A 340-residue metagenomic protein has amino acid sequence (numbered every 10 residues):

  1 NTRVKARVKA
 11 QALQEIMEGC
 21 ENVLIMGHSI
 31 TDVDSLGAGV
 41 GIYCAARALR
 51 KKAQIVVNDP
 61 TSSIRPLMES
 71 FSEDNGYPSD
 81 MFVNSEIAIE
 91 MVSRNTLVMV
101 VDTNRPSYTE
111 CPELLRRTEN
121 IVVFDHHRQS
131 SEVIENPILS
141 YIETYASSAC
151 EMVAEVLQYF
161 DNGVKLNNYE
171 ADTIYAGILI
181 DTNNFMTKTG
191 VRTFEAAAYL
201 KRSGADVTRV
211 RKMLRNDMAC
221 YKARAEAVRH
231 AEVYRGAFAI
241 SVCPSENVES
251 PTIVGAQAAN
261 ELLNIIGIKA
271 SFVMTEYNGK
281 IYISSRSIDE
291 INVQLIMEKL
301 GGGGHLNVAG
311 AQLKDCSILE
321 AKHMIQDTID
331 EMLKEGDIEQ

Functional and structural regions predicted by a protein language model:
N1-T31, S35-L97, Y175, I180-Q340: Hydrophobic helix-and-loop "lid/oligomerization" segment in the mid-to-C-terminal part of catalytic domains
T2-Q14, L114-V122, Y145-E151: An acidic intrinsically disordered interaction segment
I30-T31, Y43, N104-P106, N162: Short beta-turn/strand-loop junction motif enriched in small, turn-promoting residues
G37-A38, R65-E69, C111-E113, V133-N136 (+1 more regions): Short acidic, glycine/serine/threonine-rich loops at helix termini
I42, L115-T118, L139-S140, A196: Glycine-rich, phosphate-binding/catalytic loops in enzymes
F82-N136: Active-site cofactor/cluster-binding pocket
M99, N120-F124, L139-I142, A239 (+1 more regions): Hydrophobic/aromatic beta-strand patches that form the interior of the parallel beta-sheet core in alpha/beta enzyme
H126-A197: Short alpha-helices
